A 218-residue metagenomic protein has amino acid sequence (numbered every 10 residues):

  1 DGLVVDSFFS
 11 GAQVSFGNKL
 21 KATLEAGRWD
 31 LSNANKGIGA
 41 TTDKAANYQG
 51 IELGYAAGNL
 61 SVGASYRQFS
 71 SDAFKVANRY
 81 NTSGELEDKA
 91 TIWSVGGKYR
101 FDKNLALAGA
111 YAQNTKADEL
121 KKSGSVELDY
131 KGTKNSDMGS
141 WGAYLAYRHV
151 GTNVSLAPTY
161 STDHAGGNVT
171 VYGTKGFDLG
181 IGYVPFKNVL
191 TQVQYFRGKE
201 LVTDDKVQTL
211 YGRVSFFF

Functional and structural regions predicted by a protein language model:
D1-E25, L210: Outer-membrane beta-barrel channel domains
G2-L3, L31-N35, N47, D72-A73 (+1 more regions): Extracytoplasmic/secreted cell-surface and envelope-processing proteins
S7-F9, A46-Y48, G124-E127: Charged helix-capping and loop-helix junction motifs
F9-G11, G50, D178: Conserved positions at the start
E25-R28, S65-R67: Fold-independent oxyanion-binding glycine-rich loops and adjacent beta-strand/coil segments at enzyme active sites
A34-E52, S65-Y66: Phosphate/diphosphate-binding glycine-rich loops and adjacent basic-rich segments that engage nucleotide
T41, G54-F218: Outer-membrane beta-barrel pore domains
